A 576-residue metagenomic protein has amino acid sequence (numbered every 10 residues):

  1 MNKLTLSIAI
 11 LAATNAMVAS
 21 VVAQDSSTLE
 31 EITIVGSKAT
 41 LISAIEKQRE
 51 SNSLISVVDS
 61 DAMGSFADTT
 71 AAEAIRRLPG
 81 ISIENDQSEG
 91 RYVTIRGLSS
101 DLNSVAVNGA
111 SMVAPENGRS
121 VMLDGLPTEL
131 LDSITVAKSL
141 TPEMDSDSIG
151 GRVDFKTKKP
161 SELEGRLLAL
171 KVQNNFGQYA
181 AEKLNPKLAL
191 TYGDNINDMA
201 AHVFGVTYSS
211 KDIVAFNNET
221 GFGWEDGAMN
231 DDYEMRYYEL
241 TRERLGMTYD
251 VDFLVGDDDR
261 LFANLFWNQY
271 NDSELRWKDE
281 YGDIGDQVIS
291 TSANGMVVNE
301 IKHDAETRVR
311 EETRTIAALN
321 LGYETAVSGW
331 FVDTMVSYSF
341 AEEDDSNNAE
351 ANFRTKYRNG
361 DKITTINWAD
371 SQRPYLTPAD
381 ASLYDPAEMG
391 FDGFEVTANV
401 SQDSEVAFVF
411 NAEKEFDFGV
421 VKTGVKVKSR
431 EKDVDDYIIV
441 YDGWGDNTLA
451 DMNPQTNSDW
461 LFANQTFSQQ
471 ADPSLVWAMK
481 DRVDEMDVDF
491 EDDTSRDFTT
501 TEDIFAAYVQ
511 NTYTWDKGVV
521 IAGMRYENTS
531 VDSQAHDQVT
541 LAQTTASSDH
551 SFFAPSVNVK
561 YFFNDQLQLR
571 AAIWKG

Functional and structural regions predicted by a protein language model:
T33-G64, Y92, S100-N103, A110: N-terminal periplasmic "start-of-domain" segments of outer-membrane beta-barrel proteins
A71-A74, R91-T94, A106, M122 (+2 more regions): N-terminal periplasmic accessory domains that precede and gate Gram-negative outer-membrane beta-barrel machines
A72-S111: Extracytoplasmic beta-strand/coil segments of soluble accessory domains associated with Gram-negative outer-membrane
M112, L126-K171, Q178: A beta-strand signature from Gram-negative outer-membrane beta-barrel systems, especially the internal plug domain
R119-V121, Q173-A189, N217, D226-L254 (+6 more regions): Outer-membrane beta-barrel proteins
A180-Y281, R314-G322, S328, P555-V557: Transmembrane beta-barrel wall of Gram-negative outer-membrane proteins
V214-F222, F262-I289, K302, D333-S337 (+5 more regions): Outer-membrane beta-barrel and related beta-rich outer-membrane complex signature in Gram-negative bacteria
L254-D258, N264-F266, S337-S339, S401-A407 (+1 more regions): Structural signature of Gram-negative outer-membrane beta-barrels, strongest in the C-terminal barrel of TonB-dependent
